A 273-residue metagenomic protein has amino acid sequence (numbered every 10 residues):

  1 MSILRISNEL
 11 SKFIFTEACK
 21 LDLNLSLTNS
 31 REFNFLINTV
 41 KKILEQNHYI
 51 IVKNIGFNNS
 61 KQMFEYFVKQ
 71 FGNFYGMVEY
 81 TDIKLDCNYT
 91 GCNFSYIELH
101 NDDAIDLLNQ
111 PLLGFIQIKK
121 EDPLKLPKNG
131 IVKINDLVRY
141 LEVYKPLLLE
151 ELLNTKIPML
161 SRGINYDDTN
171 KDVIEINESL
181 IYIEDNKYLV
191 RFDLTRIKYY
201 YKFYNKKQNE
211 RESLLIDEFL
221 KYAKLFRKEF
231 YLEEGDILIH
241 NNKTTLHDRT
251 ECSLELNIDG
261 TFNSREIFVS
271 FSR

Functional and structural regions predicted by a protein language model:
S2-L27, E32-N34, E45, Y80-E234 (+1 more regions): Active-site environment of non-heme Fe oxygenases that use a 2-His-1-carboxylate facial triad
T39: Pre-Walker A adenine-sensing motif
K42-G56: N-terminal, charged low-complexity regulatory/assembly segments
V52-N58, I118-P123: Short, flexible beta-strand-to-coil junctions
F57-Q70: Long, mid-chain structured domain cores
K69-E79: Structural alpha-beta junctions
